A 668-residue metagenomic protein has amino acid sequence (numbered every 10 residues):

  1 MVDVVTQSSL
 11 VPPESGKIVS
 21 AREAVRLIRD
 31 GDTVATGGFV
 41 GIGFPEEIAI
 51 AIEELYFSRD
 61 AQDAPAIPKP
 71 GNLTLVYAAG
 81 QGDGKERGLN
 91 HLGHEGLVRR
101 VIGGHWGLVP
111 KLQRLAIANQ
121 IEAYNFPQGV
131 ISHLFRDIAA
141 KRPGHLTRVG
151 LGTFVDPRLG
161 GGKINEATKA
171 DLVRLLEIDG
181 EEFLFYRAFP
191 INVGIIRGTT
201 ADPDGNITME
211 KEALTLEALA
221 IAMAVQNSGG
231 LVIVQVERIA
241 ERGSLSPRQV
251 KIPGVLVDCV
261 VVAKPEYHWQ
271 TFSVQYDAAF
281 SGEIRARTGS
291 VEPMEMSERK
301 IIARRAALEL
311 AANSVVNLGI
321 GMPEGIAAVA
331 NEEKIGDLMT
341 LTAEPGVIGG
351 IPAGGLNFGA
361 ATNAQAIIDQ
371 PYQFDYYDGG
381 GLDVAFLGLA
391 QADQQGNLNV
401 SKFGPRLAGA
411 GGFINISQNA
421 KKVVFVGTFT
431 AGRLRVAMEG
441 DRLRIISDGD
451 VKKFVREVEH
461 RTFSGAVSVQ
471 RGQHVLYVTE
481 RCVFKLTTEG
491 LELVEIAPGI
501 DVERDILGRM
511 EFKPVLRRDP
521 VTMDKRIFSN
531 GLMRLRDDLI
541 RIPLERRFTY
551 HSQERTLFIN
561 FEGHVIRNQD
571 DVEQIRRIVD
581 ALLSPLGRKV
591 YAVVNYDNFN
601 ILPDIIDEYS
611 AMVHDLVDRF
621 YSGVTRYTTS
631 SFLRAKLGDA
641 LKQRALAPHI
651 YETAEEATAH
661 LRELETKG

Functional and structural regions predicted by a protein language model:
V2-S15, G31-V40, Q391, Q553-E573 (+1 more regions): Acidic/glycine-enriched edge-of-secondary-structure segments
V2-V25, V40-D60, V76-G93, L97-R287 (+1 more regions): Conserved phosphate- and dinucleotide-binding cores of soluble alpha/beta proteins, encompassing both enzyme active
V25-I28, E53, A66-G71, E292-E295 (+4 more regions): Glycine-rich phosphate/ribose-binding loops and adjacent secondary-structure elements that form binding surfaces
A35-F44, A78-A79, G319-M322, A327 (+1 more regions): Glycine-rich beta-strand-to-loop/alpha-helix junction loops that act as flexible
T36, L75, L318, L341 (+2 more regions): Buried hydrophobic side chains on well-structured beta-strands
V101, E545-G668: Amphipathic, Lys/Arg-enriched alpha-helical "gate/interface" segment within cytosolic domains that mediates
N206, R285-E298, R305-N317, G490-L491 (+1 more regions): Glycine-rich phosphate/diphosphate-binding loops and the adjacent beta-loop-alpha structural elements that coordinate
